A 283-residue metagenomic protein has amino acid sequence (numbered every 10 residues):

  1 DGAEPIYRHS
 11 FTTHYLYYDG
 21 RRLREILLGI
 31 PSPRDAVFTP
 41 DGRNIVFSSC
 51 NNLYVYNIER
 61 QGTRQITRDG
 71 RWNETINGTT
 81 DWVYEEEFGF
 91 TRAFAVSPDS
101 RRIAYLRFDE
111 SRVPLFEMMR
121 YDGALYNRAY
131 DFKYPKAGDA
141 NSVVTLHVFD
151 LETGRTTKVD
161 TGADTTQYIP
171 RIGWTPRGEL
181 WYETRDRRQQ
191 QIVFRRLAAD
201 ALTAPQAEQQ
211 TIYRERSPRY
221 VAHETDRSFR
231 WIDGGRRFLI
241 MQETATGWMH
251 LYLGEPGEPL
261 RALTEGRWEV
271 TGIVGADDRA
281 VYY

Functional and structural regions predicted by a protein language model:
D1-Y283: Beta-propeller folds
